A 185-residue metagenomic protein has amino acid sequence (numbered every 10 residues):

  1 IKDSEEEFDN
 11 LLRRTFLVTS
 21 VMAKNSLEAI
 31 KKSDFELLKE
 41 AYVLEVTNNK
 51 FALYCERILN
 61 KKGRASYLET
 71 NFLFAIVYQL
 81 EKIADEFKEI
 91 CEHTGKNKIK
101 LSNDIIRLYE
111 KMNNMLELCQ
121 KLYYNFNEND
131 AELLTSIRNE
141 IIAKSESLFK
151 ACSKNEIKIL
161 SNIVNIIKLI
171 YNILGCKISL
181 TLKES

Functional and structural regions predicted by a protein language model:
I1-S185: Cytosolic, long alpha-helical scaffolding segments
